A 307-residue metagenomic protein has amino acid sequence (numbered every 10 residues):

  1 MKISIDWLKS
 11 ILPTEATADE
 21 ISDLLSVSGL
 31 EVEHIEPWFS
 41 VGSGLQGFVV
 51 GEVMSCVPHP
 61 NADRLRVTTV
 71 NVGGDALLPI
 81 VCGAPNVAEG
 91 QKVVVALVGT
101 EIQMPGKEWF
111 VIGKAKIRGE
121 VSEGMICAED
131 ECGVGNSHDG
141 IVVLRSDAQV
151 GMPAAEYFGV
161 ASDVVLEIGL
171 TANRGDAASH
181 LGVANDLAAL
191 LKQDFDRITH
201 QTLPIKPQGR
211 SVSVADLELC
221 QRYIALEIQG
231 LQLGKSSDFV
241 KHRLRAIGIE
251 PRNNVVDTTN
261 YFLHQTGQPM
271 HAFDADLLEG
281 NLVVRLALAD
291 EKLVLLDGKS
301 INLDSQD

Functional and structural regions predicted by a protein language model:
M1-P204: Phosphate-backbone binding interfaces of nucleic-acid-interacting proteins
I5, D23, S40, R66-T69 (+3 more regions): Glycine/proline-enriched, intrinsically flexible loops and inter-domain linkers
G51, G90, R252, S305-D307: Loop/turn positions that initiate beta-strands
V121, A161-D163, Q221-Y223, D304-S305: Short, solvent-exposed loop/turn segments at the edges of secondary structure
P153-A155, L295-G298: A conserved acidic, glycine/proline-rich C-terminal tail/linker
D297-K299, L303-D307: Catalytic nucleotidyl-transfer cores of nucleotide-processing enzymes
